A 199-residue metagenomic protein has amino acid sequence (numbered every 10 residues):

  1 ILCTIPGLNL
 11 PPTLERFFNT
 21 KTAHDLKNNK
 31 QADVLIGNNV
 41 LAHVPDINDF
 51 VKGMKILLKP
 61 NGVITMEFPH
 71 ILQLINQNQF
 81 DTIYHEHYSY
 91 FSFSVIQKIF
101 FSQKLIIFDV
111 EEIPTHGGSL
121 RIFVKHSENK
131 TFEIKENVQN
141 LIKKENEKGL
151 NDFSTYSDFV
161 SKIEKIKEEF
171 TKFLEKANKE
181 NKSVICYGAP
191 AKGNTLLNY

Functional and structural regions predicted by a protein language model:
I1-T22: Class I SAM-dependent methyltransferase SAM/SAH-binding core
F17, N38-V40: Short catalytic micro-motifs in class I SAM-dependent methyltransferases
D33-I36: A conserved beta-strand element that flanks and buttresses the S-adenosyl-L-methionine
N48-T65: A short glycine-rich, Lys/Arg-flanked "PGG" loop and its adjoining helix->strand segment in the class I
M66-S89, F93-I96, F100: Short, glycine-/aromatic-enriched active-site segment of Class I SAM-dependent methyltransferases
L105-H116: Conserved S-adenosyl-L-methionine
H116-K162: Flexible, glycine-/basic-rich loop-and-beta segments that form/coincide with the SAM-dependent methyltransferase
S161-E180: A short, well-structured juxtamembrane/interface segment
